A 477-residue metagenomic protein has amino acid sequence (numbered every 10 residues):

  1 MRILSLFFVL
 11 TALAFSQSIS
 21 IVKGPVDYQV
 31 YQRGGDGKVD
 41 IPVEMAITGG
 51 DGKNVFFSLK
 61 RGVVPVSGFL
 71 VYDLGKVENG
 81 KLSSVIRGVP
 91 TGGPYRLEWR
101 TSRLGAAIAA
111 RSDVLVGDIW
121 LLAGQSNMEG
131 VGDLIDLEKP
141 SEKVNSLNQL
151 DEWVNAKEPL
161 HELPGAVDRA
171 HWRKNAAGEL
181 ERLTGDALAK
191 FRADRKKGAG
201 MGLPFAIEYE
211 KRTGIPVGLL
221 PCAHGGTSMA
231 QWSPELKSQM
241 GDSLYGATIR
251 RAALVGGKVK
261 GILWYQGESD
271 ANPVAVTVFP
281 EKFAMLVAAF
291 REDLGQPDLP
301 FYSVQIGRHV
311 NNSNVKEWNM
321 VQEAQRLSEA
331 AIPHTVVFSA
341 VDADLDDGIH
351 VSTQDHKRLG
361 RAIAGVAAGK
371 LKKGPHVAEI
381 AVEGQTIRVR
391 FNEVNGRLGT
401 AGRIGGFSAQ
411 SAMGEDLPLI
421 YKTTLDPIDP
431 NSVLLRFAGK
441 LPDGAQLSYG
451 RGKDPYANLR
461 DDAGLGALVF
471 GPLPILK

Functional and structural regions predicted by a protein language model:
I3-A14: Sec-dependent N-terminal signal peptides
Q17-K477: Cell-envelope and extracellular/periplasmic
